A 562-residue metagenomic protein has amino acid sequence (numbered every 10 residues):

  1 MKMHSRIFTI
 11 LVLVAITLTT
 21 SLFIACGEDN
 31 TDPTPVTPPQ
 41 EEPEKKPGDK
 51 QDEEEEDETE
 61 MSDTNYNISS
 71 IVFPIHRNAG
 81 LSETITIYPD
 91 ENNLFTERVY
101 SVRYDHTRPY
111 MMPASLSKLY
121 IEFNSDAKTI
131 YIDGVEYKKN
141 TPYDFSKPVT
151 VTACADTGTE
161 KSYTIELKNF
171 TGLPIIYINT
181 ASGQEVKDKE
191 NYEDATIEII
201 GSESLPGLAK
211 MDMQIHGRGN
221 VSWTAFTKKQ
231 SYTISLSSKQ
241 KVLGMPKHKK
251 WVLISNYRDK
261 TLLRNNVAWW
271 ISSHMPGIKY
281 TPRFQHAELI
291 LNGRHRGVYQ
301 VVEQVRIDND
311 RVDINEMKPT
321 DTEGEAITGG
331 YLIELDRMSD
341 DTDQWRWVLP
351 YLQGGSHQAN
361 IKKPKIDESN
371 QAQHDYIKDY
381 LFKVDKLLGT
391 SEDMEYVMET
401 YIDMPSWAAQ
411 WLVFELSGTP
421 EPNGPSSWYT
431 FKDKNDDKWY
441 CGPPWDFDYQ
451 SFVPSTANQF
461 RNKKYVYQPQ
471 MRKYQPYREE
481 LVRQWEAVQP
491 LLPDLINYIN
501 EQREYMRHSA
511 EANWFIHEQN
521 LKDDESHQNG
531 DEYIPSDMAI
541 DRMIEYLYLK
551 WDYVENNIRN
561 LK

Functional and structural regions predicted by a protein language model:
M1-V12: Bacterial N-terminal signal peptides that target proteins for export
L22-A25: C-terminal motif of bacterial Sec signal peptides marking the signal peptidase cleavage site
G27-L173: Beta-rich interaction/scaffold domains
A127-Y131, H274-E288, T419: Short, well-structured beta-strand/strand-turn elements
L167-L263, V267: Conserved NTP-binding catalytic cores of kinases and kinase-like/nucleotidyltransferase enzymes across multiple kinase
Y177, S231-S235, M245, K250-S255 (+14 more regions): Structural recognition of the beta-strand scaffold that forms the well-ordered cores of secreted hydrolase catalytic
W223, T227, Q358-G424, W428 (+1 more regions): Middle-to-C-terminal accessory/interaction subdomains
S235-K241, H248, S255-Y257, G277-Y280 (+2 more regions): Internal "kinase-insert"/substrate-recognition segments embedded within catalytic cores of ATP-dependent enzymes
